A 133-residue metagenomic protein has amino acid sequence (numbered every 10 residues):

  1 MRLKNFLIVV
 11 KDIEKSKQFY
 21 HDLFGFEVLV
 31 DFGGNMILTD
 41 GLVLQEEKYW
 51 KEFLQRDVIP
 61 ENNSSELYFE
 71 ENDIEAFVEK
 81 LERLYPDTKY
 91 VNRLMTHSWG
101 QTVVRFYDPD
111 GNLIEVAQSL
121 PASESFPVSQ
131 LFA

Functional and structural regions predicted by a protein language model:
M1-K15, S65-L67, A122-A133: N-terminal beta-strand motif that seeds the catalytic metal site of vicinal oxygen chelate
M1-L3, I59-S64, H97-S98: Short glycine-enriched loop/turn motifs at secondary-structure junctions
F6-I8, S98, R105, V116-S123: Short beta->alpha transition motifs characteristic of CBS
I13, L67-L113: Vicinal oxygen chelate
E14-F26: Amphipathic alpha-helical segments
K17, M36, Q45, T88-Y90: A generic "structured core" feature
G25-V30, D87-V91: Short secondary-structure junctions
E27-N62, L113-Q118: Conserved short beta-strand elements that form part of the metal-binding/catalytic scaffold of enzyme active sites
